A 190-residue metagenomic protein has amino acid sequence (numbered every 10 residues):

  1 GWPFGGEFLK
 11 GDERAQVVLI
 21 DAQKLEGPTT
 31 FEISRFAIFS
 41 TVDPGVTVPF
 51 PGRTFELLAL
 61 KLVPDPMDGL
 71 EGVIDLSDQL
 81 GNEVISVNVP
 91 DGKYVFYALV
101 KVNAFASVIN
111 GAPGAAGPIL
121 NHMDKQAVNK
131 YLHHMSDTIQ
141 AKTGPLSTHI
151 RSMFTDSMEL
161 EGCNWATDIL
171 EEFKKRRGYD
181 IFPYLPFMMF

Functional and structural regions predicted by a protein language model:
G1-F190: Mature extracytoplasmic enzyme cores
